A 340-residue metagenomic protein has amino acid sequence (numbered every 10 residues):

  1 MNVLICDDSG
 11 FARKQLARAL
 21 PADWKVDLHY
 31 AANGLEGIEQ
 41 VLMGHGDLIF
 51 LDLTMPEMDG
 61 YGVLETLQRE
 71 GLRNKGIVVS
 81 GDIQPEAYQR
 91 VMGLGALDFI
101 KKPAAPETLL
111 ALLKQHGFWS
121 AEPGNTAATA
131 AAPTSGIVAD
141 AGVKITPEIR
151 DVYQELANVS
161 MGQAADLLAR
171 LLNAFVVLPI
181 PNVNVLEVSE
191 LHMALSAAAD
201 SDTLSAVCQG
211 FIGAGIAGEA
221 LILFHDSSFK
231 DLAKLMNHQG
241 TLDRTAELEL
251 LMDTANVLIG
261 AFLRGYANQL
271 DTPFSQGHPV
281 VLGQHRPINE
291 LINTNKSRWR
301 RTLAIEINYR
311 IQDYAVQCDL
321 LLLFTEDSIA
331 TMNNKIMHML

Functional and structural regions predicted by a protein language model:
G10-H29, R69: Two-component/phosphorelay signaling modules centered on CheY-like receiver
Y30-E39, D59-V63: Helix N-cap/capping motif at the beta->alpha junctions
G44-F50: Active-site beta3 strand of CheY-like receiver
D52, S80: Active-site residues of response regulator receiver
M55: Receiver (REC) domain active-site loop signature in two-component systems and cognate sites in sensor histidine kinases
G62, I83-D98, A111, A121: Alpha4 helix (beta4-alpha4-beta5 surface) of REC/receiver domains from two-component response regulators
A87, E122, A127-P147, D151-A246 (+1 more regions): Composition-driven recognition of glycine/serine/threonine/acidic- and proline-rich low-complexity segments and repeats
K102: A Lys-centered signature of the CheY-like receiver
